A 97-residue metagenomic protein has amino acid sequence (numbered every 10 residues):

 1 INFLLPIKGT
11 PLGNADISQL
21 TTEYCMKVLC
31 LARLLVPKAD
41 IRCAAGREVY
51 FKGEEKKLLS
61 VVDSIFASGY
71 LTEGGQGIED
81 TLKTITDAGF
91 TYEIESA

Functional and structural regions predicted by a protein language model:
N2-A97: Auxiliary Fe-S-binding modules of radical SAM enzymes
